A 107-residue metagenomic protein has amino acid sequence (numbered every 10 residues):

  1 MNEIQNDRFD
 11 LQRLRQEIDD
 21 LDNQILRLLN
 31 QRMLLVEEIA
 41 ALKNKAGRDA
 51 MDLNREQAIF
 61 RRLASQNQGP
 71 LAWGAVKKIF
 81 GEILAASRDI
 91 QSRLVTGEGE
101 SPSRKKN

Functional and structural regions predicted by a protein language model:
M1-N107: Domain-level signature for soluble enzymes in the chorismate/prephenate branch of the shikimate pathway
